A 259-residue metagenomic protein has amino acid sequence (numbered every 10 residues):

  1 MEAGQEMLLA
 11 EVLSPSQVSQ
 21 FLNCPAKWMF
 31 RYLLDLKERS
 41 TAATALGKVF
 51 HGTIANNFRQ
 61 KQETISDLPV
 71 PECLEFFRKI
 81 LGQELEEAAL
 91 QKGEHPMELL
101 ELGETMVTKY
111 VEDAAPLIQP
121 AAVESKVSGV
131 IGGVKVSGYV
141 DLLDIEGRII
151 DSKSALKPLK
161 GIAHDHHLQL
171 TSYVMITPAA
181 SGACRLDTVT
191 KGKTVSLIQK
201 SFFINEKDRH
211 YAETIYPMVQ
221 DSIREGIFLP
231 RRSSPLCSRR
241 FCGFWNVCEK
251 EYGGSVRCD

Functional and structural regions predicted by a protein language model:
G4-A10, P25-E38, I80-E87, I149 (+1 more regions): Short amphipathic alpha-helical segments and their helix-coil junctions
V12-L13, G132, I162, T177-D259: Metal-dependent nuclease catalytic regions and adjoining charged, substrate-binding loops involved in nucleic-acid end
S19, N23-Q62, L100, E124: Nuclease catalytic cores
Y32, D151-S154, L186-T188: Residue-level recognition of conserved beta-strand positions in structured domain cores
L36, L156-P158, R257: Short, surface-exposed beta-strand-loop junctions and turns on beta-sheet-rich folds
A42, L46, L99, E146 (+1 more regions): Hydrophobic (often cysteine-bearing) scaffold residues that line and stabilize catalytic clefts of nucleotide/cofactor
T53-S125: A non-catalytic, helix-rich entry segment at domain boundaries
A122-T177: Non-catalytic protein-protein interaction segments used by genome-maintenance enzymes to assemble and couple activities
